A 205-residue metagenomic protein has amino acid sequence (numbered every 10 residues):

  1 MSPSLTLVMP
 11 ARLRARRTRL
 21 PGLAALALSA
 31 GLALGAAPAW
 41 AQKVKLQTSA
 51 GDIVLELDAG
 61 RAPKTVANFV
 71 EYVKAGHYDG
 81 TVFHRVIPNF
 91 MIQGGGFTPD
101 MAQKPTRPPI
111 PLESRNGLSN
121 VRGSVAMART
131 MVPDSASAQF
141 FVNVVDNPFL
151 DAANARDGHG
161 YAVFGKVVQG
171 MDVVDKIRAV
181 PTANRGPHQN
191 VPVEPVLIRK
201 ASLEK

Functional and structural regions predicted by a protein language model:
S2-R14, L23, A27, L34-K205: Cyclophilin-like peptidyl-prolyl cis-trans isomerases
